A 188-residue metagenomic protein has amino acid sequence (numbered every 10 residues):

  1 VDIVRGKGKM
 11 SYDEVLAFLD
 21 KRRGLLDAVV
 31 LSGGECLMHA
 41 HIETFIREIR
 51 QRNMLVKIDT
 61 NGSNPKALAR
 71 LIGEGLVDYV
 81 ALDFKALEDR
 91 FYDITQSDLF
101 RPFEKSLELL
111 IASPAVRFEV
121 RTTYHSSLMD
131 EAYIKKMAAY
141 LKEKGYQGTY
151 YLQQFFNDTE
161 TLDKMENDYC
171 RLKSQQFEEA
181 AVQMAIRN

Functional and structural regions predicted by a protein language model:
V1-Y12: Canonical Radical SAM [4Fe-4S] cluster-binding loop centered on the CxxxCxxC motif and its immediate flanking residues
L16-A28, L37-E166: Conserved AdoMet/S-adenosylmethionine-binding subsite of the radical SAM
G33-G34: Short acidic donor-binding/metal-coordinating loop in glycosyltransferase active sites
Y151-N188: Long hydrophobic alpha-helical segments typical of transmembrane helices together with their membrane-interfacial
